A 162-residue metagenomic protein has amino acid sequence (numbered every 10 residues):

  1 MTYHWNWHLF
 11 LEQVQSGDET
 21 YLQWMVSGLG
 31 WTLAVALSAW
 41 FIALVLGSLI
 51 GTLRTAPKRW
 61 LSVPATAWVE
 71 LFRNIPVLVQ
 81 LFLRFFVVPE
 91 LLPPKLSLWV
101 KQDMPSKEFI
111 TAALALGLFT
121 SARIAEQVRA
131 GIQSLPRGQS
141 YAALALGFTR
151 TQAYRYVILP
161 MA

Functional and structural regions predicted by a protein language model:
M1-A162: Transmembrane alpha-helices and adjacent helix-loop boundaries
